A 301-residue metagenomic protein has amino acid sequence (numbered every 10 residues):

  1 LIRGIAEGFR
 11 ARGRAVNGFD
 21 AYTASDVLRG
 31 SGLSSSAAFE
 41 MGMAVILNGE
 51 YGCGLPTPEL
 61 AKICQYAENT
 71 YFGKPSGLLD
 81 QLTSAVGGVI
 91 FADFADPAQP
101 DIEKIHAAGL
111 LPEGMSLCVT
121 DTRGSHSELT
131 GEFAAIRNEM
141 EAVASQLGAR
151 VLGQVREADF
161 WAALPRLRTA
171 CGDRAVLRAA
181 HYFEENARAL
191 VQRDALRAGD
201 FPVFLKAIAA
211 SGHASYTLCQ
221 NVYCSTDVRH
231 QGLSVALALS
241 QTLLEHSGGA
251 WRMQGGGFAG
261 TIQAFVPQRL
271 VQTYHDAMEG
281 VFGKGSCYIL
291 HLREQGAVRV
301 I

Functional and structural regions predicted by a protein language model:
L1-P112, L244, L270-D276, E294 (+1 more regions): Gly/Ser-rich oxyanion-binding loop with an adjacent helix/lid that shapes the negatively charged ligand pocket
V16, M115-L117, A259: A general secondary-structure signal for short beta-strands and their flanking turns/coil in non-transmembrane regions
D20, A250, T261: Conserved beta-strand and immediately adjacent loop positions that scaffold enzyme active sites
S25-V27, T122-G124, G257: Short, histidine-centered active-site or binding-site loop motifs used for metal coordination, general acid-base
M43-A44, I262-A264: Short hydrophobic alpha-helical segments that form membrane-spanning helices or hydrophobic packing faces of helical
F91-R252, A264-I301: C-terminal nucleotide
G256-I262: N-terminal pre-core extensions flanking Radical SAM catalytic domains
